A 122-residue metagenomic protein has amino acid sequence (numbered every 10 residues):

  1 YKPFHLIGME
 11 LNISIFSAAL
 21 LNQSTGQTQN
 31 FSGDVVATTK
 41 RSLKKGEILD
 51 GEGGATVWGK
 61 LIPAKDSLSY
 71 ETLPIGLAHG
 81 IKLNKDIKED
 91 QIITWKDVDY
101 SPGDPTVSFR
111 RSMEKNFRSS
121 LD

Functional and structural regions predicted by a protein language model:
Y1-D122: C-terminal catalytic/substrate-binding lobe primarily of soluble NAD(P)-dependent oxidoreductases
